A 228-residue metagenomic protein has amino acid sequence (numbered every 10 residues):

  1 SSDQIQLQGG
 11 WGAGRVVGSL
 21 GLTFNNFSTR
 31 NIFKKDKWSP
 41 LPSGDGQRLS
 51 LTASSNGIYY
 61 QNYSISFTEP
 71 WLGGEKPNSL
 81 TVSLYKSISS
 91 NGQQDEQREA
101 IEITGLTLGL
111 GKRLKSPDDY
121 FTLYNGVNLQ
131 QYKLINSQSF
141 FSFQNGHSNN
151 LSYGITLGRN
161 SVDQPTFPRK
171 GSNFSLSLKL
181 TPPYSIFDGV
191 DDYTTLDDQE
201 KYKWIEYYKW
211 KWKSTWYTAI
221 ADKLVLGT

Functional and structural regions predicted by a protein language model:
S1-F167, S172: Gram-negative/organellar outer-membrane beta-barrel architecture
S19-G21, S64-T68, F141-S142, F187-Q199 (+1 more regions): Surface-exposed flexible segments
T52-G57, G92-I101, I186-E206: Outer-membrane beta-barrel proteins
T104-L110, F174, L178-L180, W204-T228: Transmembrane beta-barrel strand/turn architecture of Gram-negative outer membrane proteins
